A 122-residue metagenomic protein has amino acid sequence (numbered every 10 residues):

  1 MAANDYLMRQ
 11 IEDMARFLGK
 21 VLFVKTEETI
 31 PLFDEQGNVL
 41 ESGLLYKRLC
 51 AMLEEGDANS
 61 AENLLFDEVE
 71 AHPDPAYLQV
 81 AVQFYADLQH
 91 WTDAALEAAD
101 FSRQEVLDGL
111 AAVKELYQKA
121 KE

Functional and structural regions predicted by a protein language model:
M1-H72, H90-A94, A98, R103-E122: N-terminal alpha-helical interaction modules that lie
Q79-A81: Alpha-solenoid helical repeat scaffolds
